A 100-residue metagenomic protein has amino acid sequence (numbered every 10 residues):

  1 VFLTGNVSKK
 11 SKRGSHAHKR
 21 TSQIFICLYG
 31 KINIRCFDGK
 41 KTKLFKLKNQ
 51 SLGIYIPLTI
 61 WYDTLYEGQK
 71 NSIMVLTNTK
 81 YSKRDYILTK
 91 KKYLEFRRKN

Functional and structural regions predicted by a protein language model:
V1-L52, Q69-L76, Y81-N100: Non-catalytic, conserved peripheral segments adjacent to functional cores
N49-Y55, T59-L65: Well-ordered alpha/beta subsegment
